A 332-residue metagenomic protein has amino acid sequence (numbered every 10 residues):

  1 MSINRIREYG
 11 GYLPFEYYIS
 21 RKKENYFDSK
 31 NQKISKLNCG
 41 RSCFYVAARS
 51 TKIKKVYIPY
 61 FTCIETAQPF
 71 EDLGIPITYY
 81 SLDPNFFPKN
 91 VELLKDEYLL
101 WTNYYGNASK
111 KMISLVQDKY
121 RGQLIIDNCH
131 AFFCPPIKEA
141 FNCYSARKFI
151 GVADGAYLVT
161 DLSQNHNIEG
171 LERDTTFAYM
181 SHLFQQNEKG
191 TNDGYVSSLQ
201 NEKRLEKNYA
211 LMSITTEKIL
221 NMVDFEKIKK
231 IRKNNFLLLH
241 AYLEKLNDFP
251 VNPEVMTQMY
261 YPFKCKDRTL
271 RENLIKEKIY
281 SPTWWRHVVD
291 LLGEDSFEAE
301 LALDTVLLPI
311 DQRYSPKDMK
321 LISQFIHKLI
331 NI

Functional and structural regions predicted by a protein language model:
M1-K52, L73, I219, V223-K230 (+1 more regions): Conserved PLP-binding active-site segment in aminotransferase class I/II-type PLP enzymes
A47-E92: Conserved PLP-anchoring active-site segment centered on the Schiff-base-forming lysine
D83-N167: Active-site phosphate-binding strand-loop segment of PLP-dependent enzymes
S163-T215: Active-site C-terminal subdomain of aminotransferase-like
S181-F184, V251-F263, D267-T305, N331-I332: Conserved PLP cofactor-binding pocket of PLP-dependent enzymes
Y209-H240, F249-K264: Conserved glycine-rich beta-strand-loop-beta hairpin in the small C-terminal domain of fold type I
T305-K317: Proline-centric
